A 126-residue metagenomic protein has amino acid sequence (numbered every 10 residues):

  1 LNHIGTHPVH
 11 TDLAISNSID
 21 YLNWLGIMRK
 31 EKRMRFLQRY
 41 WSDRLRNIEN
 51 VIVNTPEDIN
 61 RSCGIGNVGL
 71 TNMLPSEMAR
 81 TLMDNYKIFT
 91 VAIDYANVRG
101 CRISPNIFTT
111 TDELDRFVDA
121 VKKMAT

Functional and structural regions predicted by a protein language model:
L1-T126: Pyridoxal 5′-phosphate
